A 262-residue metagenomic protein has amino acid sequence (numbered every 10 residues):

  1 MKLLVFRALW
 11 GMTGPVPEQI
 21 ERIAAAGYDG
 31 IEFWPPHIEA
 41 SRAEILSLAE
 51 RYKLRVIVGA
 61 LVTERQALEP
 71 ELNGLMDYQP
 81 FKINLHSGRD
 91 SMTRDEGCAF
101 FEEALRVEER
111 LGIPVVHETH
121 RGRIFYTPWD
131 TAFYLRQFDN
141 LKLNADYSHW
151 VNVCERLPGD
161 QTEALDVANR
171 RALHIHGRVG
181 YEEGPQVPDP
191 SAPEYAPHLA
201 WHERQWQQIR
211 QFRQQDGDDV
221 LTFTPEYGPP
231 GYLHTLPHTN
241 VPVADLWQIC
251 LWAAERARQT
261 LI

Functional and structural regions predicted by a protein language model:
M1-M76, L251, E255-I262: N-terminal pre-domain/capping segments
K2, T13-R22, Q79, Q137-K142 (+1 more regions): Histidine-acidic metal/acid-base catalytic patches
K2-A8, I31-F33, L54-A60, F81-L85 (+4 more regions): Hydrophobic faces of well-ordered beta-strands that scaffold small-molecule active sites in alpha/beta enzyme cores
F6-M12, W34-P36, G59-T63, G88-D90 (+4 more regions): Active-site beta-loop-alpha junctions enriched in small/polar residues
V16, R42, E64-E69, R94-G97 (+7 more regions): Aromatic/hydrophobic pocket-lining residues that form the small-molecule binding cavity in soluble enzyme cores
L46-Y52, A132-D139, D166: Short, surface-exposed basic-aromatic patches at helix termini and helix-loop junctions that form
V56, A60-K142: Active-site acidic/histidine proton-transfer and metal-coordination neighborhood in alpha/beta enzyme cores
